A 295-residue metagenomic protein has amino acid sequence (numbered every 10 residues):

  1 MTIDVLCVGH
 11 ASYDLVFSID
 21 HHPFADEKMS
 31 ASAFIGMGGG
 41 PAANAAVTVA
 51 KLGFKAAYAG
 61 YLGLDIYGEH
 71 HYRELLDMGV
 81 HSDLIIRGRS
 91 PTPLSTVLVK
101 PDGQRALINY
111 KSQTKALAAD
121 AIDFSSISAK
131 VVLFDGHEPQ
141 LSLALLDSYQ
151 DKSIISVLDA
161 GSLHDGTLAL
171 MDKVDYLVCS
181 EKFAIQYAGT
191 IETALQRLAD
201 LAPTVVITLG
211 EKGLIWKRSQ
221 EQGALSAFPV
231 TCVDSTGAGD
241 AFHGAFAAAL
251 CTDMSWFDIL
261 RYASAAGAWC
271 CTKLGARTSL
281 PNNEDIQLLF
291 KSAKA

Functional and structural regions predicted by a protein language model:
M1-Y61, I66-E69, A276: Glycine-rich phosphate/adenosyl-contacting loop at the front of the ribokinase-like
I3, S30, I191-A295: Conserved phosphate-binding/catalytic region of the ribokinase-like
D4, K130-V131, Y176: Structural motif
K28-M29, G36, K51-V131, Q287-A295: Conserved N-terminal subdomain of the carbohydrate kinase-like
V49, V132, S180: Residue-level signal for inorganic ion chemistry
A50, L143-D151, A199: Surface-exposed amphipathic alpha-helices with a cationic face
T114-I122, Q140, L158-G166: Active-site glycine-rich loop that binds ribose-phosphate moieties when present
Q150-A224: Conserved phosphate/ATP/ADP-binding segment of small-molecule kinases
